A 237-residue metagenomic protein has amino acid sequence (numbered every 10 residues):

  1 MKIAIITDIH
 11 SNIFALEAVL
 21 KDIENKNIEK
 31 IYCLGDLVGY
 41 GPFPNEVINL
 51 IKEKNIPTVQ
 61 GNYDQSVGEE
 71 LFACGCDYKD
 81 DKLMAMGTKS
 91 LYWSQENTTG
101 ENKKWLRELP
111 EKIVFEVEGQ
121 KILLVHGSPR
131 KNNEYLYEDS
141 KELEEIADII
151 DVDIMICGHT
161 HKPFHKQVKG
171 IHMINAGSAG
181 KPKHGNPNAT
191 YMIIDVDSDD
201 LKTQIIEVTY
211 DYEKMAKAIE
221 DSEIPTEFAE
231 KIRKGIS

Functional and structural regions predicted by a protein language model:
M1-A4, F115-L123, V168-H172, D200-K202: Beta-strand-turn-beta hairpins that frame and shape the catalytic cleft of phosphate-ester-processing enzymes
M1-K54, E223-T226: N-terminal active-site segment of His-dependent metallophosphoesterases
I6-T7, I31-D36, P57-N62, V125 (+2 more regions): Active-site neighborhood of phospho(di)ester-bond hydrolases with catalytic His/Asp-centered motifs
H10-A15, G39-G41, Y63-G68, R130 (+2 more regions): Active-site environment of divalent metal-dependent phosphoester hydrolases
L37-K54, G68-K79, Y135, K166-V168: Metal-dependent catalytic neighborhoods of phosphoester/phosphodiester hydrolases
K54-F115, Y137-I150: Active-site neighborhood of divalent metal-dependent phosphoester bond hydrolases
D139-I174: Anionic-ligand binding region
K166-S237: Acidic, His/Gly-rich catalytic cores of divalent-metal-dependent hydrolytic chemistry
